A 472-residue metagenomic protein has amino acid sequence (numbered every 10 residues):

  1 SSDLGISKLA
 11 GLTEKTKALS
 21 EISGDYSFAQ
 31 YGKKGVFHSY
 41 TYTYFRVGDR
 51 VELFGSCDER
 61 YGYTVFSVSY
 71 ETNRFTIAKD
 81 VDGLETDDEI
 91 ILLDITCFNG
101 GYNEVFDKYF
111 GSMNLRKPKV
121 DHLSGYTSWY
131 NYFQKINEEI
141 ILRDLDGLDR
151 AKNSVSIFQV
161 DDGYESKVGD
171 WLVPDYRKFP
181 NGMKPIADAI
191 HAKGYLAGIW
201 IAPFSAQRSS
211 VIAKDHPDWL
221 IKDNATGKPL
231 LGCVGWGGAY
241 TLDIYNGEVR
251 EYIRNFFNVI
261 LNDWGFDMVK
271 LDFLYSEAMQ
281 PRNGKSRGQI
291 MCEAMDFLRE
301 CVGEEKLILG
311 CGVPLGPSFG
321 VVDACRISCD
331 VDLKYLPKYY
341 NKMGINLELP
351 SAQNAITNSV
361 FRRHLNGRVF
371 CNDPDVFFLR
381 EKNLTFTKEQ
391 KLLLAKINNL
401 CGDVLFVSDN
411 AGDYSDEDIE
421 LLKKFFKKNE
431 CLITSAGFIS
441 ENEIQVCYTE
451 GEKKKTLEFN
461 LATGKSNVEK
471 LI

Functional and structural regions predicted by a protein language model:
S2-E104: N-terminal accessory beta-strand-rich subdomains and adjacent acidic, glycine-rich linkers that precede catalytic cores
F98-K117: N-terminal carbohydrate-binding accessory modules
H122-Y126, Y130-N258, N262-M268, L274-Q280: Aromatic-lined carbohydrate-binding/catalytic grooves of carbohydrate-active enzymes
S128-N131, Q159-V160, Y195-R208, M291-R326 (+1 more regions): Aromatic-lined carbohydrate-recognition surfaces of secreted/lumenal glycan-active proteins
Y132-I136, E165-G169, S205-S209, S276-Q280 (+7 more regions): Flexible loop/turn segments at secondary-structure boundaries
K214-E251, R299-D413: Glycan-recognition surfaces
M268, D272-L298: P-loop NTPase motor core
L392-L394, N398-F406, G437-I472: Carbohydrate-binding surface patches
